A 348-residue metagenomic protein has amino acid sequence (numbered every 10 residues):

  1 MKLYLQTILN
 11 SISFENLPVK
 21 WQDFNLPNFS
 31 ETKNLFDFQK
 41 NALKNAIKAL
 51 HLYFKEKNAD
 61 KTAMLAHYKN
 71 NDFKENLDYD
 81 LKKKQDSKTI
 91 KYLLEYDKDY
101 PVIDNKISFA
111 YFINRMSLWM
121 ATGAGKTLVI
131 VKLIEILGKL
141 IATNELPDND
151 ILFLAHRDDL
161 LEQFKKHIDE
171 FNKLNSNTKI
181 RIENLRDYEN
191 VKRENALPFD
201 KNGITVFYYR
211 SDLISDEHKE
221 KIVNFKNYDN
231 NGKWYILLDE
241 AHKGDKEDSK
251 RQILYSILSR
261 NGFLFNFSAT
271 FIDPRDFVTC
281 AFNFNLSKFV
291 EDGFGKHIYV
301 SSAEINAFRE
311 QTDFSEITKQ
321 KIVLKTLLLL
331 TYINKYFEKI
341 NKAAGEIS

Functional and structural regions predicted by a protein language model:
S13-W119: Conserved pre-motif I regulatory segment
G123: Walker A (P-loop) phosphate-binding loop of P-loop NTPases
K126-G138: Motif I (Walker A/P-loop) of helicase-class P-loop NTPases
V129, N144-N172: Conserved Walker A/P-loop ATP-binding site and its immediately adjacent core in helicase/helicase-like ATPase domains
D159-V191: Conserved helix-turn-beta segment of the N-terminal RecA-like "Helicase ATP-binding" lobe in SF1/SF2 helicases
E189-E240, G244-S256: Conserved RecA-like ASCE ATPase "motif II neighborhood" in helicase/translocase motors
K246-I298: Post-DEXD/H (motif II) to motif III coupling segment of the RecA-like Helicase ATP-binding lobe
V278-S348: Conserved interdomain linker/interface between the two RecA-like ATPase lobes of SF2 helicase motors
